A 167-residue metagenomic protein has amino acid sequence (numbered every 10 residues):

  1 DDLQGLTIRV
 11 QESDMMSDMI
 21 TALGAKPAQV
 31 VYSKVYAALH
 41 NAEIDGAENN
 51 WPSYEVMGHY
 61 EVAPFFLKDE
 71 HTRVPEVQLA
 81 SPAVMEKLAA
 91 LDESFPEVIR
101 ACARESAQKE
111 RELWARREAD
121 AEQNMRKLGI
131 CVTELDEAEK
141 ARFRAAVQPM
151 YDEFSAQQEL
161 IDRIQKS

Functional and structural regions predicted by a protein language model:
D1-S167: N-terminal secretory/targeting leader peptides
